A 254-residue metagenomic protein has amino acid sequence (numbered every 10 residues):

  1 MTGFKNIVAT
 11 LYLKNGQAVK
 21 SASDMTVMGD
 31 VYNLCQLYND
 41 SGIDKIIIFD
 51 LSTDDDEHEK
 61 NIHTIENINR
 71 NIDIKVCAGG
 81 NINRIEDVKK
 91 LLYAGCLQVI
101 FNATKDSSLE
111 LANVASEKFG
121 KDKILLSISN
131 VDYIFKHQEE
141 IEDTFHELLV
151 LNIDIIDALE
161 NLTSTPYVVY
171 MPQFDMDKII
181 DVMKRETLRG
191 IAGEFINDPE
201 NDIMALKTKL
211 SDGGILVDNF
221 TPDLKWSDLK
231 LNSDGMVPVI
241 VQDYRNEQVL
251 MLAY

Functional and structural regions predicted by a protein language model:
M1, N39, I65-R70, L92 (+4 more regions): Surface-exposed amphipathic alpha-helices with a cationic face
M1-I74, I82-E86, K121-L126, N130-V150 (+1 more regions): Conserved N-terminal beta1-alpha1 strand-loop-helix module at the mouth
T10-Y12, G79, N102, L126-S129 (+2 more regions): Short beta-strand segments
T53, K89-K90, A94-L111, L149-I156 (+1 more regions): Glycine-rich phosphate-binding active-site loops on the catalytic face of alpha/beta enzymes
N61-E117: Glycine/small-residue-rich loop that forms an oxyanion/phosphate-binding "nest" at active or ligand-binding sites
I72-G95, F135-D143, I156-I191: Catalytic cores of alpha/beta
G120, K136-D143, D177-I191, F195-Y254: Flexible "arm" and connector segments at domain edges
